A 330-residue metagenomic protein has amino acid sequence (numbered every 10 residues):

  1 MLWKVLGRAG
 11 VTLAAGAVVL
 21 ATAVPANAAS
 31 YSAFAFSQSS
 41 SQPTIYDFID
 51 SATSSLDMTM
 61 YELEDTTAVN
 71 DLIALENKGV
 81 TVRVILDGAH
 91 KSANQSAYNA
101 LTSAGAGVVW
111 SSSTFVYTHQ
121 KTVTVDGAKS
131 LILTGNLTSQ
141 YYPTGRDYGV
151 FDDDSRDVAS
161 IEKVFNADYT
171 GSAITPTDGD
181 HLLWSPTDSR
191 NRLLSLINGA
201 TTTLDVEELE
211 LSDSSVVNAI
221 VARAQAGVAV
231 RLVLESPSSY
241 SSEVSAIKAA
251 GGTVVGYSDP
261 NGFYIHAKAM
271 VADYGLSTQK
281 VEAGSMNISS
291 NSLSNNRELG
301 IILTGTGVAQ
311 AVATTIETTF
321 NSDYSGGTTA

Functional and structural regions predicted by a protein language model:
L2-A17, A21-P43, T67-S130, G135 (+5 more regions): PLD/PLD-like phosphodiesterase catalytic module centered on the HKD motif
Y31-S37, M58-Y61, V109, D180-P186 (+1 more regions): Short, flexible loop segments at the rims of nucleotide/cofactor-binding pockets, characterized by
S41-Q42, F48-T53, R190-T202: Secondary-structure "cap/kink" motif recognition
T53-S55, T81: A common structural microfeature
E64: Basic, Lys/Arg-rich alpha-helical nucleic-acid-recognition elements, primarily the DNA-binding modules of transcription
A167-S185: Mid-sequence helix-capping/hinge segment at a functional interface
L182-W184, R190-S195, D213: Surface-exposed beta-loop-beta
